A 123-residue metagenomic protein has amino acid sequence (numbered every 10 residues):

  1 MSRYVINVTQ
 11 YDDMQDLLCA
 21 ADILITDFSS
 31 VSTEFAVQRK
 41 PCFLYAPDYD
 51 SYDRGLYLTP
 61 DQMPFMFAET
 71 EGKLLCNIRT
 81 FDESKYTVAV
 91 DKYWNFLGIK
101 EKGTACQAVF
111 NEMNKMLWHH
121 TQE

Functional and structural regions predicted by a protein language model:
M1, S30-G98: Catalytic binding pocket for nucleotide-activated donors in carbohydrate/polymer assembly enzymes
M1-T33: Donor nucleotide-activated moiety binding/catalytic core segment of transferases that use nucleotide-activated donors
I6-T9, M66, G98-E101: Pocket-edge positions in alpha/beta enzyme catalytic cores
D12, E69, T104: Residue-level signal for the nucleotide or nucleotide-sugar donor/cofactor binding architecture
D16, G72-K73, A108: An acidic, carboxylate-rich microenvironment
A20-I23, T80, K115: Residues within well-ordered alpha-helical secondary structure of globular protein domains
K102-E123: C-terminal alpha-helical cap of glycosyltransferases
